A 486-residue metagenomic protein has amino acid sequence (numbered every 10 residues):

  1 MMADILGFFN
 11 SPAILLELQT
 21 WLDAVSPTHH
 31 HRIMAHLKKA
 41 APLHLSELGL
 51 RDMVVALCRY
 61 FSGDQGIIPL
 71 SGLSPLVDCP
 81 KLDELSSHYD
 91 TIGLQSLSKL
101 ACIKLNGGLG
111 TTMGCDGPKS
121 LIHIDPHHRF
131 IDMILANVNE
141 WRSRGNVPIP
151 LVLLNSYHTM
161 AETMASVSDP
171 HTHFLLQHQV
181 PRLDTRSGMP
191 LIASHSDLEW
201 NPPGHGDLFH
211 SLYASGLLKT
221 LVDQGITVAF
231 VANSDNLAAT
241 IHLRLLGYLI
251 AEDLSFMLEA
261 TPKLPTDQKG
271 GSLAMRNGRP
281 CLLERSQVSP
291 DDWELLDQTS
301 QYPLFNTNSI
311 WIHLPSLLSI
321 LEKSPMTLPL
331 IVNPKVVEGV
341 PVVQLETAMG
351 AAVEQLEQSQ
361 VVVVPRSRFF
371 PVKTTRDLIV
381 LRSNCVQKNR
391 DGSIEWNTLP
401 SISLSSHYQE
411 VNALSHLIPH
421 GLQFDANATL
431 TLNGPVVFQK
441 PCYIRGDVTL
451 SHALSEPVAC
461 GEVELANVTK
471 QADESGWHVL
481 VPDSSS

Functional and structural regions predicted by a protein language model:
M2-A101, G247-S486: Left-handed beta-helix
M2-K104, T111-K119, H123-V228, L454 (+1 more regions): Conserved N-terminal catalytic core of the sugar/cofactor nucleotidyltransferase
I103, I122, V152, H173-L175 (+5 more regions): Hydrophobic/aromatic beta-strand patches that form the interior of the parallel beta-sheet core in alpha/beta enzyme
N106-G107, S234, L314, T375: Residues immediately flanking
G114, P118, P126-R129, H242 (+3 more regions): Short capping/connector residues at structural and topological boundaries
I124, I134, L153-Y157, Q177 (+5 more regions): Short His-Asn-centered micro-motif
I149-T159, S234-L237, R366-F370, T374: Conserved short loop/turn motifs at secondary-structure junctions
M160-L314, L318-E322: Conserved core of the sugar-phosphate nucleotidyltransferase
